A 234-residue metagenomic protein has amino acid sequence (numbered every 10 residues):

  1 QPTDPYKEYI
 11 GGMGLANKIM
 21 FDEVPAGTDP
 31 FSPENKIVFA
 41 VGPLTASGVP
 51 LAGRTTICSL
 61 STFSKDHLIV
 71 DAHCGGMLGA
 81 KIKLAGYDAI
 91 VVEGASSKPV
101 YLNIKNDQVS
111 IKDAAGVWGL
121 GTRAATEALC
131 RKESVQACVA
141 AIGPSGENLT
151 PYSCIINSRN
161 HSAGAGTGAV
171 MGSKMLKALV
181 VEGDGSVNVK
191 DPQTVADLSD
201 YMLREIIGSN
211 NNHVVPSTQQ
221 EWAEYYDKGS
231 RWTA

Functional and structural regions predicted by a protein language model:
Q1-H73, M77-A234: Intrinsically disordered, low-complexity segments enriched in small residues
